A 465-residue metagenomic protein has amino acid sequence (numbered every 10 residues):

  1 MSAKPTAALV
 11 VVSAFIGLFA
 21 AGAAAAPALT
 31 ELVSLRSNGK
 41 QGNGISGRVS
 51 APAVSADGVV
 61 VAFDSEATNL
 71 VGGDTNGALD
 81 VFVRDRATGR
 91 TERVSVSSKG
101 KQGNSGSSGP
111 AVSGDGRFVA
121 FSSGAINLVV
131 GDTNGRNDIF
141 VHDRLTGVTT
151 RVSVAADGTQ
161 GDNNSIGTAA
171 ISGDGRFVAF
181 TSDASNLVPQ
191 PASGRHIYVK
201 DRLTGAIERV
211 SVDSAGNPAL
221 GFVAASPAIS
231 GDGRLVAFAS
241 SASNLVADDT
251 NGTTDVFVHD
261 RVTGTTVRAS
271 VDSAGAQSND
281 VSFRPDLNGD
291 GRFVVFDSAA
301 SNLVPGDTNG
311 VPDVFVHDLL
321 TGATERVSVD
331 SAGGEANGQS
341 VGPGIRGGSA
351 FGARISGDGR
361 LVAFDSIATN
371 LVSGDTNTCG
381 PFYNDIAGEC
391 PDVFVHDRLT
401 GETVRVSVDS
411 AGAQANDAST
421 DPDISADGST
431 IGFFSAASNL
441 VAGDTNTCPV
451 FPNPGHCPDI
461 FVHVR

Functional and structural regions predicted by a protein language model:
M1-V10: Bacterial N-terminal signal peptides that target proteins for export
L9-F19: Bacterial N-terminal signal peptides
A25-R465: Conserved "turn/edge" positions that cap or connect secondary-structure elements within repeat/scaffolded domains
